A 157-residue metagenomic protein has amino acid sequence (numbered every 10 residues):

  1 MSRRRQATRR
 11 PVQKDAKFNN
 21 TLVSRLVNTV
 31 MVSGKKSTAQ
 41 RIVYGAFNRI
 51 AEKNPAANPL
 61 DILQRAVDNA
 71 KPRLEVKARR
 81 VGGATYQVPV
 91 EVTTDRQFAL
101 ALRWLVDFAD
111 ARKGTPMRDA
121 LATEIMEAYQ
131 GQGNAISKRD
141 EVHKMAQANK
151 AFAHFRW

Functional and structural regions predicted by a protein language model:
S2-S33, S37, G45-W157: Strongly charged
